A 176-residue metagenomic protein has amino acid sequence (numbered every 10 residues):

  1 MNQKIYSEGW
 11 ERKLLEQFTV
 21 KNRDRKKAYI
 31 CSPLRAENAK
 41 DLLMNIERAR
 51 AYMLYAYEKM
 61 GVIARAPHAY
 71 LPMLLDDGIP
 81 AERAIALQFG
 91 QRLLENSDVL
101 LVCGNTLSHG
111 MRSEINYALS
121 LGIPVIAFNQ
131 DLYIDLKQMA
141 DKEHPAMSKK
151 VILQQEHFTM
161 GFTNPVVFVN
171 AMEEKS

Functional and structural regions predicted by a protein language model:
M1-S176: Conserved catalytic or regulatory cores that recognize and/or transform ribose-phosphate-containing ligands
